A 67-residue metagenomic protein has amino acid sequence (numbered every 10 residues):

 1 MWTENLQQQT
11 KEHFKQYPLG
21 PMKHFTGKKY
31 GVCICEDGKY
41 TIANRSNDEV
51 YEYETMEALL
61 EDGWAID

Functional and structural regions predicted by a protein language model:
M1-D67: Terminus-proximal functional modules
